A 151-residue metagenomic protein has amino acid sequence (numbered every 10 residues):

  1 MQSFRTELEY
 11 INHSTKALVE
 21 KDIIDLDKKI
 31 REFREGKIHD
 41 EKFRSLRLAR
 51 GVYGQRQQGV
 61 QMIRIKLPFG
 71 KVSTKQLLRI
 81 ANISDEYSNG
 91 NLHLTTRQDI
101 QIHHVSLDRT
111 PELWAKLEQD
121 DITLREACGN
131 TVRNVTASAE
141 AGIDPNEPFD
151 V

Functional and structural regions predicted by a protein language model:
M1-I63, K75, R79, I83: Iron-sulfur (Fe-S) cluster-binding modules
E35-I38, Q55, V60-V151: Small-residue-enriched alpha-helical segments and adjacent helix-cap loops that form tight helix-helix packing
